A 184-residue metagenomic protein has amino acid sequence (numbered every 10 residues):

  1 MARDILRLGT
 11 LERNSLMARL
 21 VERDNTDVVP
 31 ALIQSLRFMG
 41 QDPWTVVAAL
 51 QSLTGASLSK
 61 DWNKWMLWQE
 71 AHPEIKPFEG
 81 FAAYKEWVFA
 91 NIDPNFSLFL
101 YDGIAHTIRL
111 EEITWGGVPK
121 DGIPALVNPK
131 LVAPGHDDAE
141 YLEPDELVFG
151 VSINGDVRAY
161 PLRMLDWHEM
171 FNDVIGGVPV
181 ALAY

Functional and structural regions predicted by a protein language model:
M1, T26-A31: Alpha-helical solenoid scaffolds in eukaryotic proteins
M1-R7: Acidic, Ser/Thr- and Gly/Pro-rich intrinsically disordered linkers and low-complexity segments that flank or connect
A2, N14-M17, I33, V47: Hydrophobic core positions within HEAT/HEAT-like alpha-solenoid repeats
R7-L11, R19-V28, G40-Q41, S52-K60: Alpha-helix capping and inter-helical loop/turn segments
L16-E22, D102-A105: Generic hydrophobic segment detector
V29, I33-R37, T45-Q51, A56-Y184: Intrinsically disordered, flexible peripheral segments
